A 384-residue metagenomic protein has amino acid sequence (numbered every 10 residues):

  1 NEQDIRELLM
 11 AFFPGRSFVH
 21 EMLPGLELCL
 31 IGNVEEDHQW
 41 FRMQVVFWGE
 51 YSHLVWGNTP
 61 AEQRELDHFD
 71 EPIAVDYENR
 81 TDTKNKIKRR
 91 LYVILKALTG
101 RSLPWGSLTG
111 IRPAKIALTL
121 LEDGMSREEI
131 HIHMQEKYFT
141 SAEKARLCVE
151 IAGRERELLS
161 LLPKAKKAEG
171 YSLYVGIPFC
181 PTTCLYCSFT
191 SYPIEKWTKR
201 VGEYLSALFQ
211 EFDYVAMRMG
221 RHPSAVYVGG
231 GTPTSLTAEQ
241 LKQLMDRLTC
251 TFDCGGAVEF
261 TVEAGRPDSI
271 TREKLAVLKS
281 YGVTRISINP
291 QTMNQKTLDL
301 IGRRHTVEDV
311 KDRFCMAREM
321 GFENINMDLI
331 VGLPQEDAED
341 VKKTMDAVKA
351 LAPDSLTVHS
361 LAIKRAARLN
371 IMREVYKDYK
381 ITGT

Functional and structural regions predicted by a protein language model:
N1-P14, S141: Short, charged N-terminal beta->alpha structural module
L9-A11, G15-N79, I87: Short, well-ordered secondary-structure micro-motifs within conserved domains or adaptor modules
D76-S102: Accessory, often N-terminal, substrate/partner-engagement and coupling regions that sit outside the core NTP/cofactor
L95-S102, E122-D123, R127-L173: N-terminal [4Fe-4S]-dependent radical SAM core
A168-E203, D299: Canonical Radical SAM [4Fe-4S] cluster-binding loop centered on the CxxxCxxC motif and its immediate flanking residues
S191-T384: Conserved non-cysteine loop/helix-boundary elements of the Radical SAM core domain that shape
